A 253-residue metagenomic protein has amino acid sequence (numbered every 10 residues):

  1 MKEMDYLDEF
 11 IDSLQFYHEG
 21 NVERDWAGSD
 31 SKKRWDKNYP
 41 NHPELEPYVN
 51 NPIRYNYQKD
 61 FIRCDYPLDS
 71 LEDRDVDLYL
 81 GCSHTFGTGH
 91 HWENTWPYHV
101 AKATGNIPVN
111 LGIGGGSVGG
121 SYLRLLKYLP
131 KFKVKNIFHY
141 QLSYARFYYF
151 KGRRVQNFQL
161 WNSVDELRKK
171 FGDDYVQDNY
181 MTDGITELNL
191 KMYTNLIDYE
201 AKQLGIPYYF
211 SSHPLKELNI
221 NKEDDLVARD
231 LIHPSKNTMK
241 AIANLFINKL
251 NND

Functional and structural regions predicted by a protein language model:
M1-L78, F138-Y140, R146-G184, D198 (+4 more regions): N-terminal secretory targeting modules
N56-G119, L123-L126: Serine-esterase "nucleophile elbow" of acetyl-processing enzymes
S83-T88, I113, D174-N189, A228-L231: Surface-exposed cleft-lining segments at the edges of enzyme active sites
H84-F86, G114-V118, L142-R146, P214-L218 (+1 more regions): Short, solvent-exposed loop/turn segments at secondary-structure junctions
H90-H91, V100-N106, L111, V118 (+7 more regions): Polar, enzyme-active/binding microenvironments
T104-G105, N189-S211: A structural motif corresponding to the C-terminal end of an alpha-helix and its immediate exit/capping segment
Y122-L126, D183-I197: Well-ordered, non-membrane alpha-helical segments in soluble/globular domains
P234-K240: Accessory beta->alpha helical hairpin/"wing" motif in late/C-terminal subdomains of nucleic-acid enzymes
